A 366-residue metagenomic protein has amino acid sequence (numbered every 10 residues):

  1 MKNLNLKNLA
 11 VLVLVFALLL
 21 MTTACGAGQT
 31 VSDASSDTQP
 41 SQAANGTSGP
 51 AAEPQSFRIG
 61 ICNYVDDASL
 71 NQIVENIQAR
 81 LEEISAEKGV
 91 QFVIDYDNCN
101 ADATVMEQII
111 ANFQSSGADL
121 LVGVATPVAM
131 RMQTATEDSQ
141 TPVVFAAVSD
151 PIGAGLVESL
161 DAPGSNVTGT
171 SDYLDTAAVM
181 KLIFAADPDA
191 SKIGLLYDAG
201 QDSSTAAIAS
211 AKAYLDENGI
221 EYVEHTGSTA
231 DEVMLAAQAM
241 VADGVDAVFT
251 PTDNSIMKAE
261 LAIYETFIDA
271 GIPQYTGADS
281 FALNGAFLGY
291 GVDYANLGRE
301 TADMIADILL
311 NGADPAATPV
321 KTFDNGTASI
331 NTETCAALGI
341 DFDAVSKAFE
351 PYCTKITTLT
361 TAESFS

Functional and structural regions predicted by a protein language model:
L20-A24: C-terminal motif of bacterial Sec signal peptides marking the signal peptidase cleavage site
G26-Q29: Bacterial signal peptide processing site
P50-E53, D150-K192, V292-A313: Hydrophobic alpha-helical segments within soluble ligand-binding/sensing domains
E53-A79, I84, D95-T104, G200-S204 (+1 more regions): Extracytoplasmic "Venus flytrap"
I59, I77, T168-N218, D314 (+1 more regions): An alpha-beta-alpha
E83-M106, N166-V167, Y214-A230: Short beta-strand elements in bilobed, periplasmic/extracellular small-molecule ligand-binding domains
V93-E158, D253-G277: Beta-alpha junction/loop-to-helix N-cap segments that form part of ligand/metal-binding clefts
D307-S366: Hinge/cleft segment of the Venus flytrap/periplasmic-binding protein
